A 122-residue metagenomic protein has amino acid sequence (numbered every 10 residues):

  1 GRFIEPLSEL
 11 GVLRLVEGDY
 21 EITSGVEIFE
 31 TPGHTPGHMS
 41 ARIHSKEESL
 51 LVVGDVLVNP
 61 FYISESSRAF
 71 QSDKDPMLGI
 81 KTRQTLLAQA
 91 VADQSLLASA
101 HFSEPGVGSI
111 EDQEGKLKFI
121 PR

Functional and structural regions predicted by a protein language model:
G1-E30, L78-T85, V91-Q94: Metallo-beta-lactamase
R14-V16, T35-G37, E104: Residues that act as N-cap/strand-start positions at coil-to-secondary-structure junctions
I22, H34, S45-K46: Glycine-rich phosphate-binding loop signature in dinucleotide/nucleotide-binding domains
E27-A41: Active-site glycine- and acidic-residue-rich loops that bind and position anionic ligands or nucleotide-like cofactors
H38-R42, K46-R122: Cap/insert and terminal regions of metallo-dependent hydrolase folds
